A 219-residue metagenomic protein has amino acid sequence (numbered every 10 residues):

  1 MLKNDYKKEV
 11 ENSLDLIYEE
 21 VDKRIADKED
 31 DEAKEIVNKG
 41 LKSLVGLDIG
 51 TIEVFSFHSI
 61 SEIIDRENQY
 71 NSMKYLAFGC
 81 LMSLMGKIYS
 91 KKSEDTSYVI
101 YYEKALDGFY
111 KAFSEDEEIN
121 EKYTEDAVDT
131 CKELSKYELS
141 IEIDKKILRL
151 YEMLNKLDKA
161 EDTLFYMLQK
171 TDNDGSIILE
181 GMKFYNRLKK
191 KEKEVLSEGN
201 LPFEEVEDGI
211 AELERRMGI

Functional and structural regions predicted by a protein language model:
M1-K92, V99-E115, K159-F165, T171 (+1 more regions): N-terminal alpha-helical interaction modules that lie
E19, A77-L84, D126-D129, E133 (+4 more regions): "A position-specific structural signal for the A-helix of alpha-solenoid helical repeats
F57-E62, Y123-A127, Y185-L188: Short alpha-helical linear motifs
Y70-M73, A77, S97, Y101 (+4 more regions): Structural signature of alpha-solenoid helical repeat junctions
D107-N155, Q169: Alpha-helical adaptor scaffolds
K145-E198: Extended alpha-helical scaffolding segments
